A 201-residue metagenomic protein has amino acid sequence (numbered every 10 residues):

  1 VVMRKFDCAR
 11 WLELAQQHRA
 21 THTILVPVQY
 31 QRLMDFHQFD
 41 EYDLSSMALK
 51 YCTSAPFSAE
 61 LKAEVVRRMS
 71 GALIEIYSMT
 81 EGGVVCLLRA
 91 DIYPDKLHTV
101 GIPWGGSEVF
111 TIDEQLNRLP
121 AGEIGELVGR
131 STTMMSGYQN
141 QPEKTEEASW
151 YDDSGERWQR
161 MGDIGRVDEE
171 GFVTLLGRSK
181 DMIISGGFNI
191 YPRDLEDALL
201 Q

Functional and structural regions predicted by a protein language model:
V1-H18, P27-Q29, I190-L195: ATP-dependent adenylate-forming carboxylate-activation enzymes
D7, Q29-Y30, F57, M134: Alpha-helix capping/helix-boundary segments
L12, A20-L25, M34-D95, W104 (+2 more regions): Gly/Ser/Thr-rich phosphate-binding loop
T23-V26, S78, Q115, S131 (+3 more regions): AMP-binding/adenylate-forming catalytic core of the ANL superfamily
Q31, A63, H98, D197: Active-site phosphate/pyrophosphate- and oxyanion-stabilizing loops and adjacent acidic/basic residues in soluble
Y93-V100, A148-D153: Short, P/G- and charge-enriched loop/turn segments at secondary-structure junctions
I102-G106, N117-W150, F188-I190: Conserved ATP/PPi-binding loop(s) of AMP-dependent carboxylate-activating enzymes
V109-T111, S149, D163-V167: A structural signal for short hydrophobic beta-strand segments in well-ordered beta-sheet cores
